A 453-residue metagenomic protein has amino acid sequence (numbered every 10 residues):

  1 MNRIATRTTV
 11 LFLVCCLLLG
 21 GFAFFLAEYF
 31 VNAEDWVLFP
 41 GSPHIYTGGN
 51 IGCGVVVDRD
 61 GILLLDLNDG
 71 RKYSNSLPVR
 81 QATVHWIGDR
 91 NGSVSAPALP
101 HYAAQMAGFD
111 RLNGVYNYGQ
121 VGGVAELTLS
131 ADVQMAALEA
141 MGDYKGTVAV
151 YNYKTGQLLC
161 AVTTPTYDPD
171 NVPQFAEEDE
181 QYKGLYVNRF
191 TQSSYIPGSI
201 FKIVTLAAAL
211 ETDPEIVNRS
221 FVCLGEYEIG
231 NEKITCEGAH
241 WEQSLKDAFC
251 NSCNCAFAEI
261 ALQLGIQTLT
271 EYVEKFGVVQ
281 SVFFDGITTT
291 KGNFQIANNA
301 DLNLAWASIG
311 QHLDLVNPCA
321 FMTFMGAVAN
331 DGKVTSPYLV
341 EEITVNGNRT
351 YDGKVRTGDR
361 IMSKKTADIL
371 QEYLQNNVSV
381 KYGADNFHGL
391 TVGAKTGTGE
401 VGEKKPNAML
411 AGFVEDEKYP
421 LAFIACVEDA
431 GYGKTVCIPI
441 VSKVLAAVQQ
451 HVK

Functional and structural regions predicted by a protein language model:
M1-A176, L185, S194, R219 (+4 more regions): Periplasmic/cell-envelope proteins involved in peptidoglycan metabolism and beta-lactam response
R59-D60, K154-I196, V204-A430, Q450-K453: Beta-lactam-recognizing serine transpeptidase/beta-lactamase-like catalytic domain environment
S199: Short alpha-helical catalytic segment bearing the HExxH-like zincin motif of zinc-dependent metalloproteases
